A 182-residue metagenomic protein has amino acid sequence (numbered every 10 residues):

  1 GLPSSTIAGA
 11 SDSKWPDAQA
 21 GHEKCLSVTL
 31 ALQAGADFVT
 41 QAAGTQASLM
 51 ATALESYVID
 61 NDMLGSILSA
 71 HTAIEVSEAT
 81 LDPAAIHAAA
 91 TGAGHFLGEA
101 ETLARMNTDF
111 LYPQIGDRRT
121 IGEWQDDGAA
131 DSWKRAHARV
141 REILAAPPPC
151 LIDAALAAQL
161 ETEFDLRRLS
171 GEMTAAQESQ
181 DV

Functional and structural regions predicted by a protein language model:
G1-M63: Glycine-rich anion/phosphate-binding loop at the beta-strand->alpha-helix junction
E55-V182: Catalytic-core signal marking the mid-to-C-terminal active-site face
